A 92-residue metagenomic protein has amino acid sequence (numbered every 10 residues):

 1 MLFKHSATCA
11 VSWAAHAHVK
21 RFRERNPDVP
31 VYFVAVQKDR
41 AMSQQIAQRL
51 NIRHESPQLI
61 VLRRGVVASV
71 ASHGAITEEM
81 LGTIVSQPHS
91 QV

Functional and structural regions predicted by a protein language model:
M1-R25: Local sequence-structure signature of Cys/Sec-based thiol-disulfide redox active-site neighborhoods
K4, D28-Q45: Thiol-based oxidoreductase modules, predominantly thioredoxin-like and allied folds used for disulfide exchange
A14-A15, M42, H73: Residues at alpha-helix caps and immediate loop-helix transition turns in enzyme cores, especially N- and C-cap
E24-V29, M80-G82: Short cysteine/histidine-rich metal-coordination sites, predominantly Zn2+-binding motifs
V36-K38, Q48, Q87-V92: Short, contiguous hydrophobic alpha-helices characteristic of membrane insertion segments
L50-R53: Short loop/turn motifs at secondary-structure junctions and domain boundaries
E55, V61-V92: Non-catalytic, surface beta->alpha helical segment in thiol-disulfide oxidoreductase systems
